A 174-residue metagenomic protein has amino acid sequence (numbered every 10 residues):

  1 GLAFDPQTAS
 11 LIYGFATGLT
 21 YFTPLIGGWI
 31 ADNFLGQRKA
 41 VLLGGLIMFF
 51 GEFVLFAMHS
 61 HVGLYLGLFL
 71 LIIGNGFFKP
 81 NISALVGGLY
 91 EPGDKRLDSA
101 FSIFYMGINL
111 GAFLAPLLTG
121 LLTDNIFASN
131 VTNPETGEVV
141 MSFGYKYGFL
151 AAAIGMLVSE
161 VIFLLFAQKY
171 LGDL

Functional and structural regions predicted by a protein language model:
P6-Q7, P92-F104, Y145: Loop-to-transmembrane helix entry/capping segments in MFS-fold secondary transporters and related SLC/MFSD carriers
S10-D32, K79, F113-A115: Central cavity-lining transmembrane alpha-helices of secondary-active solute carriers, predominantly the Major
A31, E52-M58, L71, F163: MFS-fold secondary transporters
N33-G45, D94: Cytoplasmic membrane-interface "Motif A"-like loop-to-helix N-cap segments of 12-TM Major Facilitator Superfamily
L43-Y65: C-terminal ends and interior cores of transmembrane alpha-helices in multi-pass membrane transporters/permeases
H61, L68-N75: Helical-face signature of the major facilitator-like transporter fold
F77-P92: Intracellular juxtamembrane helix-capping segments at the cytosolic ends of symmetry-related transmembrane helices
P92-K95, G120-L174: Intracellular loop-helix junctions on the cytosolic face of multi-pass helical membrane proteins
